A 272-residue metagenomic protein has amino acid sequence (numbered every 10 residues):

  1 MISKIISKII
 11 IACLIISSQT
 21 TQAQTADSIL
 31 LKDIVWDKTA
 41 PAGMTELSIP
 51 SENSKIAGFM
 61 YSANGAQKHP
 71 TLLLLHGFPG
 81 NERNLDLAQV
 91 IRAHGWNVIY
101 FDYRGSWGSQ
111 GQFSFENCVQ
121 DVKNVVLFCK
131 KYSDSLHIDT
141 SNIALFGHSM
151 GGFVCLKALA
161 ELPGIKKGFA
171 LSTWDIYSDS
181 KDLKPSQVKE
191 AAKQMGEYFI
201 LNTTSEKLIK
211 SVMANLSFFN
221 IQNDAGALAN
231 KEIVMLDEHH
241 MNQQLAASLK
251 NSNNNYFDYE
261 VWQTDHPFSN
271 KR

Functional and structural regions predicted by a protein language model:
T25, K157-K207: Hydrolase active-site cap/lid region
T25-A66: N-terminal cap/lid segment of alpha/beta-hydrolase-fold proteins
K68-G77: Short beta-strand element of the alpha/beta-hydrolase
G77-V90: The serine-hydrolase catalytic nucleophile loop
I91-Q110: Conserved alpha/beta-hydrolase
F113-L136: Alpha/beta-hydrolase active-site loop
L136-S149: Alpha/beta-hydrolase fold nucleophile elbow
L208-R272: Serine-hydrolase catalytic core
